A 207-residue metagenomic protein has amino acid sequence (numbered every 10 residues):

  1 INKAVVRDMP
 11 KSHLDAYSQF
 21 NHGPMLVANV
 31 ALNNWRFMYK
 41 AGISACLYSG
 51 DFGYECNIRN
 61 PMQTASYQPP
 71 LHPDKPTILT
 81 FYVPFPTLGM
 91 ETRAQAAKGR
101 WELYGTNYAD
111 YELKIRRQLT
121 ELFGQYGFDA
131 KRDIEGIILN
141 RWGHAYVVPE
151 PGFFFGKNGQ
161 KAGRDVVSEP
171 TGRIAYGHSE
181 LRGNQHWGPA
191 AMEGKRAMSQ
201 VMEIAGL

Functional and structural regions predicted by a protein language model:
I1-L47: Glycine-rich loop(s) and the adjacent beta-strand/alpha-helix scaffold that form part
A4, A31, F37-L207: Conserved flavin/dinucleotide-binding core of flavoenzymes
